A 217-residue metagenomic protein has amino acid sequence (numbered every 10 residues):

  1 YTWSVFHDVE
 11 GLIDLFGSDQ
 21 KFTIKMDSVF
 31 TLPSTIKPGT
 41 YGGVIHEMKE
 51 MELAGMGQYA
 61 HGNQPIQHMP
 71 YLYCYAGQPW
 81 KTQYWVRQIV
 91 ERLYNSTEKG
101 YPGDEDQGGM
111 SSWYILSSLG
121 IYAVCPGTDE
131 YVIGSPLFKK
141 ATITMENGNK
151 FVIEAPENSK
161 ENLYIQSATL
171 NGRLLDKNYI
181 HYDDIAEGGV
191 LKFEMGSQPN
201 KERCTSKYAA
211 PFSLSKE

Functional and structural regions predicted by a protein language model:
Y1-V152, E157, D183, V190: Active-site core of glycosidic bond-cleaving carbohydrate-active enzymes
E146, L170-R173: Short strand-turn-strand beta-turns centered on an Asx-Gly dipeptide
P156, R173, G196: Surface loops and adjacent helix of pleckstrin homology
E161-S167: Beta-strand-rich binding/interaction modules
D176-H181: Short, solvent-exposed S/T- and G/P-enriched segments that are highly enriched in secreted/extracellular and lumenal
Y182-E217: C-terminal beta-strand-rich structural cap/linker in extracellular carbohydrate-active enzymes
